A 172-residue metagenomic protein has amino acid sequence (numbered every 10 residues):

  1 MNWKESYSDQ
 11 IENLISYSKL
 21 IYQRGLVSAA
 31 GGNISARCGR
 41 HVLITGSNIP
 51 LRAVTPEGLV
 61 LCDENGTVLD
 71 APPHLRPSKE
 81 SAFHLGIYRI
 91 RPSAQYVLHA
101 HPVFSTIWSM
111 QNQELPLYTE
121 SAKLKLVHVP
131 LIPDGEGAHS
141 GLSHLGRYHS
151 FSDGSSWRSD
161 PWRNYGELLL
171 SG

Functional and structural regions predicted by a protein language model:
M1-G172: Glycine-rich flexible loops
